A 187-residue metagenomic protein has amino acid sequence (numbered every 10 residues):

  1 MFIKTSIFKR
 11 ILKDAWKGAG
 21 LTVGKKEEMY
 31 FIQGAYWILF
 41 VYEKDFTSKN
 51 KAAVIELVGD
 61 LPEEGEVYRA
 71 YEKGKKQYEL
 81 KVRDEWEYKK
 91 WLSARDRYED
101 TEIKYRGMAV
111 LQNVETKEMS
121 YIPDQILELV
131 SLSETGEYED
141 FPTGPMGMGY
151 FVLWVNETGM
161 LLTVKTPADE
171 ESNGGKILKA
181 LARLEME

Functional and structural regions predicted by a protein language model:
M1-Y42: The feature marks the first
A35-W37, E43, K51-E187: C-terminal functional regions that serve as terminal interaction/effector modules
F46: Flexible glycine-rich active-site/ligand-binding loops centered on an Asp-His dyad
